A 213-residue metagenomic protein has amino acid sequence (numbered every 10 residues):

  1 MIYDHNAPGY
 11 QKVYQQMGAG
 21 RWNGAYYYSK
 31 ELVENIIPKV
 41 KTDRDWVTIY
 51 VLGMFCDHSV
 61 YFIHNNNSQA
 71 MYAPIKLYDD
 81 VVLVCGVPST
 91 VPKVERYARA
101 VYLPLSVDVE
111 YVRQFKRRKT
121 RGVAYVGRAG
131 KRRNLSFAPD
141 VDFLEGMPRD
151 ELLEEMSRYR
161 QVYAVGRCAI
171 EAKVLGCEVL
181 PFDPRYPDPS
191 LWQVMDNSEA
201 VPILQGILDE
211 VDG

Functional and structural regions predicted by a protein language model:
M1-D4, V13-Q16, R118-G130, V162: Short hydrophobic beta-strand segments
I2-K93, S190-W192: Extended catalytic core of nucleotide-activated donor transferases of GT-like folds
Y3-D4, I63, C85-V87, Y125-G127 (+2 more regions): Short beta-strand/turn micro-motifs composed of small residues that flank or help shape donor/cofactor-binding pockets
Y61-F62, A100-L105, D142, V179-D183: Short hydrophobic/aromatic-enriched beta-strand-loop microsegments
Y78-L83, R121-V123, R158-Q161: Short active-site oxyanion
T90, R96, Y102-E151: Conserved catalytic-core segment of nucleotide-activated headgroup transferases in glycan assembly
D140-S198: Donor nucleotide-activated moiety binding/catalytic core segment of transferases that use nucleotide-activated donors
P189-G213: A charged, aromatic-enriched C-terminal amphipathic alpha-helix characteristic of glycosyltransferases across folds
